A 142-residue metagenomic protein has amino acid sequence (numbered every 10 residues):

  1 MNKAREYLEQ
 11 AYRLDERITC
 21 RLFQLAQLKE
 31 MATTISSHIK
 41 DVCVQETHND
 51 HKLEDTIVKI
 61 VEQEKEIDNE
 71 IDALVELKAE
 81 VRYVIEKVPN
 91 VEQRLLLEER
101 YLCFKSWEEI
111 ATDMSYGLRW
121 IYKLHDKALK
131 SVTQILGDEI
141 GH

Functional and structural regions predicted by a protein language model:
M1-K87, Q134-H142: N-terminal interaction/assembly modules
L77-E80, V91-Q93, L124: N-terminal positioning helix adjacent to the helix-turn-helix/winged-helix DNA-binding module
P89-C103: Short amphipathic alpha helix immediately N-terminal
E109-M114: Short alpha-helical "recognition helix" segments of helix-turn-helix
I121-V132: DNA major-groove recognition helices of helix-turn-helix
